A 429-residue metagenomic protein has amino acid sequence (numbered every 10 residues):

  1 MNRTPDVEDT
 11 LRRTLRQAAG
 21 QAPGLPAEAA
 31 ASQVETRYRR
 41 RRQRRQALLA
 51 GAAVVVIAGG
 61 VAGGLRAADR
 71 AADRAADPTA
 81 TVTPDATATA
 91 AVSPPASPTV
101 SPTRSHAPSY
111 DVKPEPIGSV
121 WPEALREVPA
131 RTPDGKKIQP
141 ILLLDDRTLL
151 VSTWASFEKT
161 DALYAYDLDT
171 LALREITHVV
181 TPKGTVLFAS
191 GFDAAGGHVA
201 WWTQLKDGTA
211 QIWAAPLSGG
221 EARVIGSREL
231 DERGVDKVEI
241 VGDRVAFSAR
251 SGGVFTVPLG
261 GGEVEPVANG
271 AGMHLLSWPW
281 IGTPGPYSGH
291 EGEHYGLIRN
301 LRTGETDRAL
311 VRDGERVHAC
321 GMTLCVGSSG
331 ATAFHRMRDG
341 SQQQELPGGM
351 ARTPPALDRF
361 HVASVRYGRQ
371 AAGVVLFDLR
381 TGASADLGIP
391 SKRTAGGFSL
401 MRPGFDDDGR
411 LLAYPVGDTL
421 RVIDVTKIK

Functional and structural regions predicted by a protein language model:
M1-A50, R147-D167, F192-W201, Q211-A215 (+7 more regions): Primarily hydrophobic membrane-targeting regions of prokaryotic envelope proteins
M1-T103, K429: N-terminal export/targeting signals for secretion/compartment entry
I57, T83, S93, S101 (+5 more regions): N-terminal non-cleavable signal-anchor helices
V100-Q139, A155-P182, D207-E229, A249-A271 (+4 more regions): Surface-exposed loop/turn elements that mediate protein-protein interactions on large endomembrane-trafficking
P133-L144, P182-A195, L230-V241, A268-W280 (+3 more regions): Repeated scaffold domains used in trafficking and secretory/extracellular systems, primarily beta-propellers
L142-E158, F192-Q204, E239-A249, L276-E291 (+4 more regions): Short beta-strand elements that form the blades of beta-propeller/WD-repeat-like and other beta-sheet-rich scaffold
